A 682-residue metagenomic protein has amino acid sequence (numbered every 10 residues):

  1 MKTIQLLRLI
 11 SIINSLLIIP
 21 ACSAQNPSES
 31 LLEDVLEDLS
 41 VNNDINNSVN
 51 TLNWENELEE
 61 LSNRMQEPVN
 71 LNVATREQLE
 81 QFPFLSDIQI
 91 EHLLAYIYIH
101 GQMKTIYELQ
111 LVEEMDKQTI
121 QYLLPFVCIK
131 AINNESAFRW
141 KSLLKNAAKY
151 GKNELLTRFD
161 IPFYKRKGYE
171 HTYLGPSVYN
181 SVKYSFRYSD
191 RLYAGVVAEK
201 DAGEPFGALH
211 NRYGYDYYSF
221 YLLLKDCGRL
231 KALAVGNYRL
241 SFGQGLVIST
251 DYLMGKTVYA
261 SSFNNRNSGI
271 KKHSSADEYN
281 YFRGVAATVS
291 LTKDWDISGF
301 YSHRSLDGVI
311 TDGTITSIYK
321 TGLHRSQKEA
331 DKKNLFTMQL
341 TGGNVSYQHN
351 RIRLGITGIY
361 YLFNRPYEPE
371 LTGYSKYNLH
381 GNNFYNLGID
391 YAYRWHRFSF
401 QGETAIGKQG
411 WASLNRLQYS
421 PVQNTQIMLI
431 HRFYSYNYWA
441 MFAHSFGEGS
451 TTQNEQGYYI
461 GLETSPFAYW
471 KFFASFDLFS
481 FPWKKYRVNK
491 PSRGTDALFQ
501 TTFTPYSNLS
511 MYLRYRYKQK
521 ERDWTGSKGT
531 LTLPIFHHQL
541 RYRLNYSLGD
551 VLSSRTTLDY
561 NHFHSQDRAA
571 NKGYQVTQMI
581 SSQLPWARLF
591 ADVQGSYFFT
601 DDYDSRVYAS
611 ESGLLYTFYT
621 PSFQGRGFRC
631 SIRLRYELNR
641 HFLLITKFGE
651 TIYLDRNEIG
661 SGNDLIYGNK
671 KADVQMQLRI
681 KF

Functional and structural regions predicted by a protein language model:
M1-R8: Positively charged n-region of N-terminal signal peptides that target proteins for export
R8-I18: Bacterial N-terminal signal peptides
S23-F206, H210-L223, G228, N237-S241: Compositionally biased linear targeting/interaction segments
Y173-S177, F282, F336-P369, K376-F682: Exposed, low-structure sequence patches enriched in small/polar residues
E199-Y217, K271-E278, D331-N334, N561-A569: Outer-membrane beta-barrel proteins
R212-I270, S274-D307, N424-A440, A587-D602: Outer membrane beta-barrel
M254-N265, T311-Q327, S612-T617: Surface-exposed loop/turn segments flanking beta-strands in extracellular/periplasmic regions
Y279-R325, N334-S346: Aromatic- and glycine-enriched pocket-lining scaffold segments that form the walls of small-molecule binding clefts
